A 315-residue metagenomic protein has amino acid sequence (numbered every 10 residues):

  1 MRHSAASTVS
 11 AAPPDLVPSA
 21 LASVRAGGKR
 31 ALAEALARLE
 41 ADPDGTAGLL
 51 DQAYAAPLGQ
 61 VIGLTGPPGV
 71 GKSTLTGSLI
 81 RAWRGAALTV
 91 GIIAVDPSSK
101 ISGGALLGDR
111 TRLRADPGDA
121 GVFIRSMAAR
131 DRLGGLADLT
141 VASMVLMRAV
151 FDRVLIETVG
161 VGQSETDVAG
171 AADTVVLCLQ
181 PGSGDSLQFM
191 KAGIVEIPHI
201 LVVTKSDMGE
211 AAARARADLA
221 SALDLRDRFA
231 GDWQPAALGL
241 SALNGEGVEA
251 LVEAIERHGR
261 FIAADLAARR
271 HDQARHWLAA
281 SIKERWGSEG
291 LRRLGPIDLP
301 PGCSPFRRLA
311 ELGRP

Functional and structural regions predicted by a protein language model:
R2-A22: Interdomain "pre-motor" coupling segment immediately N-terminal to P-loop NTPase/helicase cores
D15-V70, L79-S164, A171-T174, S186: Nucleotide-state-sensitive switch-loop elements of NTP-binding domains
L32, G239-A242, A250-P315: Long, well-ordered amphipathic alpha-helical subdomains in the mid-to-C-terminal portions of large enzyme subunits
L75: Hydrophobic positions on the alpha1 helix immediately C-terminal to the Walker A/P-loop
V95-P97, Q180-P181, A242: Cofactor-binding loop segments of dinucleotide-utilizing enzymes, especially the Rossmann-like FAD- and NAD(P)+-binding
R132, T158, G162, A171-Q188 (+2 more regions): Conserved Switch II/interswitch segment of TRAFAC-class P-loop GTPases
S164, M190, G247: Short acidic active-site motifs
I197-I200, S206-F261: Canonical P-loop GTPase G-domain recognition
